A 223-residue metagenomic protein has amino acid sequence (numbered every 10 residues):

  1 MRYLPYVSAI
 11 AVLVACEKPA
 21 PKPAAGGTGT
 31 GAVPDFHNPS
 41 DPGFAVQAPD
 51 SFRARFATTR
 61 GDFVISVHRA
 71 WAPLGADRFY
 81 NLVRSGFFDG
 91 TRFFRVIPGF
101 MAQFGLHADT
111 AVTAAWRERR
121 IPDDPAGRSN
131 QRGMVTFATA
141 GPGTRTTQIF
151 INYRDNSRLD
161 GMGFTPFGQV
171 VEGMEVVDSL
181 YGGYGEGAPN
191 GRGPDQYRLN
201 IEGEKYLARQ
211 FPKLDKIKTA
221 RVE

Functional and structural regions predicted by a protein language model:
M1-V14: Sec-dependent bacterial lipoprotein signal peptides
C16-E223: Cyclophilin-like peptidyl-prolyl cis-trans isomerases
